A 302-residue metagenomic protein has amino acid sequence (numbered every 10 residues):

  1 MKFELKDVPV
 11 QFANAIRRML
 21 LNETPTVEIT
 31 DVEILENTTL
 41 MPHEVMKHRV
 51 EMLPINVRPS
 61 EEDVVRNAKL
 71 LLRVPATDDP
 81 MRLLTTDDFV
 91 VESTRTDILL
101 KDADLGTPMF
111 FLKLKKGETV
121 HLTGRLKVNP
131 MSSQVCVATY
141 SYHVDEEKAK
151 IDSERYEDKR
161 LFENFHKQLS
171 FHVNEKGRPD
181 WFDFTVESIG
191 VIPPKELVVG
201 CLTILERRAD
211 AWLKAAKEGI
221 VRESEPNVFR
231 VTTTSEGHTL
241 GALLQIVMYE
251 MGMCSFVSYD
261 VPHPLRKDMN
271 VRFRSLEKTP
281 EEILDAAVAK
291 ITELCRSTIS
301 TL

Functional and structural regions predicted by a protein language model:
M1-L302: Protein-protein interaction/assembly regions in multi-subunit complexes
